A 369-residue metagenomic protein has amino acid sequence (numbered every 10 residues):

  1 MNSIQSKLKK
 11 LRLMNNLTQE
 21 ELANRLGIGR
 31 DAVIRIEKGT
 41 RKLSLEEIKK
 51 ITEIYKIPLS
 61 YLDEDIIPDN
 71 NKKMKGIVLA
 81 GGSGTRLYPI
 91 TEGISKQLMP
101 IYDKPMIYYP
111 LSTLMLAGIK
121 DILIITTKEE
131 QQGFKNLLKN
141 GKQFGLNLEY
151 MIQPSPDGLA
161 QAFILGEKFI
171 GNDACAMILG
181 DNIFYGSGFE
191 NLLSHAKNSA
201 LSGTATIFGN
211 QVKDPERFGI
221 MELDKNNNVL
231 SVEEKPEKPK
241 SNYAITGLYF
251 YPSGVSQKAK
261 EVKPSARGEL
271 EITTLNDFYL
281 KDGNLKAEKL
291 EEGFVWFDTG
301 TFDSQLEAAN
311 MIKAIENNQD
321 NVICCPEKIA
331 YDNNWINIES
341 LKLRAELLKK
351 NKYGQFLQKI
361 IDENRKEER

Functional and structural regions predicted by a protein language model:
M1-M14: A short, Lys/Arg-rich alpha-helix, primarily the initiator
L13, N24, E53: Alpha-helical residues within the helix-turn-helix
N16-R35: Short alpha-helical DNA-recognition segment
S44-Y61: DNA major-groove recognition helix of helix-turn-helix/homeodomain DNA-binding modules
D65-V78, R86-E92, P100, K104-L179 (+6 more regions): Conserved N-terminal catalytic core of the sugar/cofactor nucleotidyltransferase
A176, E190, K197-N198, N228-K328 (+2 more regions): Catalytic-core segments of class I nucleotidyltransferases/pyrophosphorylases that form NMP-activated intermediates
G186-E216: Conserved donor-nucleotide/metal-binding helix-loop-beta segment in metal-dependent transferases, i.e., the alpha-helix
